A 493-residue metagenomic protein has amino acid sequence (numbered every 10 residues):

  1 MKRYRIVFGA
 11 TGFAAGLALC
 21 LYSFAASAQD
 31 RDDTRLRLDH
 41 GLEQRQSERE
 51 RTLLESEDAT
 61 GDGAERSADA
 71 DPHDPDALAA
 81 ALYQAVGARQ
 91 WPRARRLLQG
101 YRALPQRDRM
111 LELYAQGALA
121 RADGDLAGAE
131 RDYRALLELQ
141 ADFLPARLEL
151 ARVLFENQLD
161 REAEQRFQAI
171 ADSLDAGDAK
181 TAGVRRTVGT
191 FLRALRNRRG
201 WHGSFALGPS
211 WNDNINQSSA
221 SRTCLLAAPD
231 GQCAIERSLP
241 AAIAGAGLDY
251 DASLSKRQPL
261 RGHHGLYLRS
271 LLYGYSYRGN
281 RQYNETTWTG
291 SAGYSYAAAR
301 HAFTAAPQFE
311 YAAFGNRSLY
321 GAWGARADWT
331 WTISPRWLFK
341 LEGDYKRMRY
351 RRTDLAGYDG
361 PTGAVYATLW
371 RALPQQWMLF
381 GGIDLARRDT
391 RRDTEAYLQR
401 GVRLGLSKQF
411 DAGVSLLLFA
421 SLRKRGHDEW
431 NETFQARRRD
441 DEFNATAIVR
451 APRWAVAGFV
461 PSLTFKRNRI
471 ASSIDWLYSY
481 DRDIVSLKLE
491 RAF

Functional and structural regions predicted by a protein language model:
K2-A14: Bacterial N-terminal signal peptides that target proteins for export
C20-A25: N-terminal signal peptide c-region/cleavage motif recognized by signal peptidases
Q29-S67, Y83-G87, R95-R96, Y114-A122 (+3 more regions): Gram-negative and organellar
P72, Q106-R107, A141, D175: Short coil turns that delineate tetratricopeptide repeat
H73-A77, S421: Amphipathic alpha-helical repeat scaffolds of TPR domains
A77, L111-E112, A146: TPR alpha-solenoid repeat register
R95-P105: Internal amphipathic alpha-helical repeat/solenoid segments
